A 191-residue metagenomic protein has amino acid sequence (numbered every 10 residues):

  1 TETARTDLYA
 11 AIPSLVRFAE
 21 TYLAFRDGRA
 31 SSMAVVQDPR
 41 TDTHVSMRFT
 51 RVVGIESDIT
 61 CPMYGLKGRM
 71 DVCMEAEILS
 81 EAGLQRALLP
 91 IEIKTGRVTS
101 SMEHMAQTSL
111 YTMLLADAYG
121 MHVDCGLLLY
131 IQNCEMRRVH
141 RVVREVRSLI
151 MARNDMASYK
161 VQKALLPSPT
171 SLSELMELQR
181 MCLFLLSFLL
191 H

Functional and structural regions predicted by a protein language model:
T1-E103, H122-D124, H191: Catalytic cores of nuclease domains that cleave nucleic-acid phosphodiester backbones
T21-G28, S158, Q162-P169, F188: Intrinsically disordered or highly flexible coil/loop and linker segments, enriched in small and charged/polar residues
I59-P167, S171-L175: Nucleic-acid nuclease catalytic cores
S148, L186-L190: Iron-sulfur (Fe-S) cluster-binding segments and ferredoxin-like electron-carrier domains, especially [2Fe-2S]
M176-L186: Short cysteine clusters
